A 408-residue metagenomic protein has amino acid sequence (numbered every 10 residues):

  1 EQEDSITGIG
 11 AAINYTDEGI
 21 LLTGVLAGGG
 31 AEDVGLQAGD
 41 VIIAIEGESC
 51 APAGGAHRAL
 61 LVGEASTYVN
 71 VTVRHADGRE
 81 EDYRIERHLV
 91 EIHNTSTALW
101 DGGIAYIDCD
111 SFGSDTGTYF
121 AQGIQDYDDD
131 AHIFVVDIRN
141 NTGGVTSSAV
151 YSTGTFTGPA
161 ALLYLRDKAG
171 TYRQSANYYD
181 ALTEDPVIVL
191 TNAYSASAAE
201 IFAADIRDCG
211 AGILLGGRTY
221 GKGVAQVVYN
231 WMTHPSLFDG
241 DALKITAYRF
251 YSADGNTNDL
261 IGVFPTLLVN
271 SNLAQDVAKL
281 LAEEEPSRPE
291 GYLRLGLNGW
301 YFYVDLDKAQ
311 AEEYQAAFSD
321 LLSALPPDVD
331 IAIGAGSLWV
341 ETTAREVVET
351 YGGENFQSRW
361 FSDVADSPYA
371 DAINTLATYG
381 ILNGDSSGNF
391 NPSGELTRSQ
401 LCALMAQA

Functional and structural regions predicted by a protein language model:
D4-P52, S114: PDZ/PDZ-like domain segments forming the peptide/carboxylate-binding groove, activating on the N-terminal beta-strands
S5-A11, E18-L21, A38, A65-V69 (+6 more regions): Envelope-exposed proteins and targeting segments
E18-L21, A56-S96, T246-A247: PDZ-domain C-terminal substructure recognizer with occasional recognition of PDZ-binding tails
V25-G30, F112, N355-A408: Extracytoplasmic Gram-positive cell-surface binding/anchoring modules and repeats
Q37-A38, G55-A59, D115, Y119-D126 (+9 more regions): Extracytoplasmic/secreted proteins, especially bacterial periplasmic and envelope-associated proteins
A38-T72, A121, S148, K222-T233: PDZ domains, with a preference for the canonical peptide-binding region formed by the helix
A98-V135, R139-S358: C-terminal "post-core" interaction segments
